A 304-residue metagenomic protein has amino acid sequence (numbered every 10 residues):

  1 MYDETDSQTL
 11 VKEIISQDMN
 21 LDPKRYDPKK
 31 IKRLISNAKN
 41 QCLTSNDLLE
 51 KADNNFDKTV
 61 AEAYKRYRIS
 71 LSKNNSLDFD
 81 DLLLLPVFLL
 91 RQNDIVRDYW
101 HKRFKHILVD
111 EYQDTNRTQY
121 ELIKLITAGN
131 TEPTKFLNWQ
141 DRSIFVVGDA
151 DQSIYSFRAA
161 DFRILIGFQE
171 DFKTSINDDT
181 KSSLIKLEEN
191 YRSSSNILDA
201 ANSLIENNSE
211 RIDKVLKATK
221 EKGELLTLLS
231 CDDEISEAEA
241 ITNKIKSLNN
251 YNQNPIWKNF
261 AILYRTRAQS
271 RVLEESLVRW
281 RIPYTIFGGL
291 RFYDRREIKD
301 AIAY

Functional and structural regions predicted by a protein language model:
M1-H106, P133-R142, A160-F162, S182 (+3 more regions): A basic/glycine-biased coupling hinge at the interface between accessory DNA-binding modules
T9, D98, Y155, I166 (+4 more regions): Alpha-helical elements of the RecA-like P-loop NTPase motor core of helicases
V11, I35, D78, D110 (+4 more regions): Residue-level signature of catalytic and energy-coupling elements of molecular machines, predominantly ATP/GTP-dependent
R103, E111-D114, D149: Walker B catalytic acidic pair
R117-C231, N243: Conserved RecA-like helicase ATPase core segment that couples NTP binding/hydrolysis to strand translocation
S236-N252: Conserved interdomain hinge at the start of the Helicase C-terminal
N254-Y304: Core RecA-like ATPase module of SF1/SF2 helicases and allied nucleic-acid translocases
